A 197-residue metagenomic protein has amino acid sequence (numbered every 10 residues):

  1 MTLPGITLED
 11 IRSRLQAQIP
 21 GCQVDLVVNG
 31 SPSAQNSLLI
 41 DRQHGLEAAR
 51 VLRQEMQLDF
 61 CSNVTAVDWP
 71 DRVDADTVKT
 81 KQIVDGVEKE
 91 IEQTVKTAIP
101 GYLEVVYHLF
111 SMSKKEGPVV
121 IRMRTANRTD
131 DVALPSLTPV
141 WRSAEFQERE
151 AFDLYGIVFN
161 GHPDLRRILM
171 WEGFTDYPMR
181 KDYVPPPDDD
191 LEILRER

Functional and structural regions predicted by a protein language model:
M1-R197: Terminal low-complexity/charged segments
